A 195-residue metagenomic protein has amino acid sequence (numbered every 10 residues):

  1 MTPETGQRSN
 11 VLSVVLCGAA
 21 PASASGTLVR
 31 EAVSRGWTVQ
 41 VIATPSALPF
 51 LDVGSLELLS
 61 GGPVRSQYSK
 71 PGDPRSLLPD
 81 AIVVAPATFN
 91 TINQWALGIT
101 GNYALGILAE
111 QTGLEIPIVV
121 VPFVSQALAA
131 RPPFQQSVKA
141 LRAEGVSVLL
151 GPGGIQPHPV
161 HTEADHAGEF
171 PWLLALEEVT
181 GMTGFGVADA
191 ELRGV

Functional and structural regions predicted by a protein language model:
M1-V195: A cross-family phosphate/adenosyl-ligand binding-site feature
